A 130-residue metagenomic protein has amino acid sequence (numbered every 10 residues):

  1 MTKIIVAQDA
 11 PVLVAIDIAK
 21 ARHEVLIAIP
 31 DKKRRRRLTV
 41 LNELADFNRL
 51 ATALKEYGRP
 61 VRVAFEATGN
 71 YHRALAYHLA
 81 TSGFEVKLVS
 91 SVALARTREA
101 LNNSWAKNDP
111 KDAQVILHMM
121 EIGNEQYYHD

Functional and structural regions predicted by a protein language model:
M1-D130: Phosphate- and other anionic-substrate recognition elements at nucleic-acid/protein interfaces
